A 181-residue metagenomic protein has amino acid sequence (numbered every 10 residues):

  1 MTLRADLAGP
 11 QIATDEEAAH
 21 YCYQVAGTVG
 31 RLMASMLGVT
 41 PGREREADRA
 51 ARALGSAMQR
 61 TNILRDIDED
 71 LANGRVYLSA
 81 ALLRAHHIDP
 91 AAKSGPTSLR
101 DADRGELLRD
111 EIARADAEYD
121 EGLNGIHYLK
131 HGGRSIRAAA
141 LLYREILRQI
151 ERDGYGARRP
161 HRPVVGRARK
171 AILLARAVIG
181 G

Functional and structural regions predicted by a protein language model:
M1-M58, L64, D68-G181: Catalytic cores of Mg2+-dependent Asp-rich isoprenoid enzymes
